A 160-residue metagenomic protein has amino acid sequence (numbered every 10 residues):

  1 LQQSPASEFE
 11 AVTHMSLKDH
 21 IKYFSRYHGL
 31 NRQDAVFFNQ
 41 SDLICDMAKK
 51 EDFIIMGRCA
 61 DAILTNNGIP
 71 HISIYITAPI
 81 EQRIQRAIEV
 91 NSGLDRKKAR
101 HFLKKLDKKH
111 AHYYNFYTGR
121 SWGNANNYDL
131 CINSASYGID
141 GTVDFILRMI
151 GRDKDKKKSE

Functional and structural regions predicted by a protein language model:
L1-D52: ATP-dependent small-molecule kinase phosphotransfer cores that center on conserved nucleotide phosphate-binding segments
S7, A11-K22, D95-D140: Small-molecule kinase domains that catalyze NTP-dependent phosphoryl transfer to phosphate-bearing small molecules
S41, I139-L147: Short, amphipathic alpha-helical "lid/cap" segments that border enzyme active or binding sites
M47-K50, G57, I63-N67: RNA pseudouridine synthases
A60-D61, T77-R83, Y137-G138: Conserved nucleotide-binding/hydrolysis micro-motifs of P-loop NTPases
N67-V90, R96-K105: Conserved phosphate-donor/acceptor-positioning beta-strand/loop module used by diverse small-molecule
D153-E160: C-terminal helical "lid" subdomain and adjoining coupling/linker elements of P-loop NTPases
